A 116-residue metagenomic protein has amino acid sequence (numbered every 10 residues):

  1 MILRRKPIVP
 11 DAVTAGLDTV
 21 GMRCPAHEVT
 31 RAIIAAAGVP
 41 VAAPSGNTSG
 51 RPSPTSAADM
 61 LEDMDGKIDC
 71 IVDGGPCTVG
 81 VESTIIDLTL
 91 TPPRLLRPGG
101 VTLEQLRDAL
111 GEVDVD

Functional and structural regions predicted by a protein language model:
M1-D116: Active-site-adjacent structural elements in enzyme catalytic cores
